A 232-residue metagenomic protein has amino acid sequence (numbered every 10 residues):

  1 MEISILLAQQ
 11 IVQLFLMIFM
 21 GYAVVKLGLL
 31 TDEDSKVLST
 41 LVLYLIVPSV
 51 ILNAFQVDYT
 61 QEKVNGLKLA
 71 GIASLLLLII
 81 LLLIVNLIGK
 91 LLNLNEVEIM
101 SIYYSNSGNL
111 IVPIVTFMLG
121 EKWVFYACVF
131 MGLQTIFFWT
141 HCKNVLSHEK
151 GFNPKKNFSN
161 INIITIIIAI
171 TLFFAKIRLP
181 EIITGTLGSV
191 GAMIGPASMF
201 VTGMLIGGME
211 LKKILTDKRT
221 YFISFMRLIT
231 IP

Functional and structural regions predicted by a protein language model:
M1-P232: Alpha-helical transmembrane segments of multi-pass small-molecule/ion transporters
